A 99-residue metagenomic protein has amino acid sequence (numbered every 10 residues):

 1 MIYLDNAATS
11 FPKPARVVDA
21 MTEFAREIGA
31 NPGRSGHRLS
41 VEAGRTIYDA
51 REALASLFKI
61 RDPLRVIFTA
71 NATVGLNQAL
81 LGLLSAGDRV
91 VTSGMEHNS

Functional and structural regions predicted by a protein language model:
M1-S99: Pyridoxal 5′-phosphate
